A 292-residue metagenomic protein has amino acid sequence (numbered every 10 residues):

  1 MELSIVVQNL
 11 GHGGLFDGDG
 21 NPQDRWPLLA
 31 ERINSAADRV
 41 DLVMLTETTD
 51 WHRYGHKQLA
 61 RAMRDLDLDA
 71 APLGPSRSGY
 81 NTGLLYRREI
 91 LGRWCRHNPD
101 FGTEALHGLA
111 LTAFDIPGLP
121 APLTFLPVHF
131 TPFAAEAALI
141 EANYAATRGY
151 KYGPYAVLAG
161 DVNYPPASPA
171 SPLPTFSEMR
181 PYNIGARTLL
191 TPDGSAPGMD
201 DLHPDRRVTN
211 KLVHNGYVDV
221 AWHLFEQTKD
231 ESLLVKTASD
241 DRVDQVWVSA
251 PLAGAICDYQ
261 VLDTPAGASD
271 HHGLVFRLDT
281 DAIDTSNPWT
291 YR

Functional and structural regions predicted by a protein language model:
M1-D65, G79-Y80, A282-R292: N-terminal, active-site-proximal structural segment of metallo-dependent hydrolase catalytic domains
E2-D17, C95, P122-P132, A159: Active-site-proximal beta-strand elements of phosphoester/diester hydrolases
S4-L10, L29-G55, F125, A145-P172 (+3 more regions): Active-site beta-strand/loop signature of hydrolases that rely on acidic residues for catalysis
G13-L15, D50-Y54, R77-Y80, P132-E136 (+3 more regions): Active-site environment of divalent metal-dependent phosphoester hydrolases
E47-D50, P75, D219-K229, Q260-D263: Acidic carboxylate-rich catalytic motifs and surrounding loops in phosphoryl-/glycosyl-chemistry enzymes
E47-F133: Structured beta-strand-rich core segments of catalytic domains in phosphoester-bond hydrolases
S78-R93, D115, N210-N215, A238-A255 (+1 more regions): Conserved beta strand-loop-helix elements of the APE1-like EEP
N143-S239, T290: Metal-dependent phosphoesterases centered on the DNase I-like endonuclease/exonuclease/phosphatase
